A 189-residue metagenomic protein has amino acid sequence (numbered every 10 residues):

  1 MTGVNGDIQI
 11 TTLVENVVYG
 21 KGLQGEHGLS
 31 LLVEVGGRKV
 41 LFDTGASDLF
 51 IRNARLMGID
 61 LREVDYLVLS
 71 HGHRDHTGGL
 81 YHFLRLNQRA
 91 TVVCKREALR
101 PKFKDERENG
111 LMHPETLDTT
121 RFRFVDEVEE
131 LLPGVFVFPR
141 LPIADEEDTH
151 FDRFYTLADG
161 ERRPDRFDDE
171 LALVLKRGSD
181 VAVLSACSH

Functional and structural regions predicted by a protein language model:
T2-L13, E130-F138: N-terminal amphipathic/basic leader segments beginning at the initiator methionine
N5-I8, G36-R38, E63-V64, Q88-R89 (+2 more regions): Short coil/turn connectors at secondary-structure junctions
I8-M57, R166-S185: Conserved beta-strand hairpin/beta-sheet module of binuclear metal-dependent hydrolase folds, prominently
T11, V68, V93, R123 (+1 more regions): Hydrophobic/aromatic beta-strand patches that form the interior of the parallel beta-sheet core in alpha/beta enzyme
V14-V17, T44-S47, G72, E97-A98 (+3 more regions): Active-site metal-binding loops of divalent metal-dependent hydrolases
L49-L99: Active-site metal-binding motif and surrounding structural segment of the metallo-beta-lactamase
G72-H82, T91, E161-H189: Cap/insert and terminal regions of metallo-dependent hydrolase folds
E97-L171, G178: Metallo-beta-lactamase
